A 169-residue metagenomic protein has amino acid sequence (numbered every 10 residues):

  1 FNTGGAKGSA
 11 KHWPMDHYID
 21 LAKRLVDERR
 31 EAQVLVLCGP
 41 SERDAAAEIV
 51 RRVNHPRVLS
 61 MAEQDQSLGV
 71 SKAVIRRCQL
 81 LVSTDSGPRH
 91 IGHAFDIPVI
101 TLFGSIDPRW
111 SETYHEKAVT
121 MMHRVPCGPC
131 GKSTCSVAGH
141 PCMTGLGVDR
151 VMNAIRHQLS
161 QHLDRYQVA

Functional and structural regions predicted by a protein language model:
F1-G8: Conserved donor-binding/catalytic core segment of Leloir-type glycosyltransferases
K7, E42-R43, Q66, D107-P108 (+1 more regions): Surface-exposed, flexible loop/turn segments at secondary-structure boundaries
G8-S9, T101: Alpha-helical interaction segments
S9-M15: Glycine- and acidic-residue-enriched helix-capping/strand-helix junction motifs
K11, G39, T144: Aromatic-acidic/polar surface patches that form glycan- and anion
M15-G104: Donor-binding and catalytic core of enzymes assembling or modifying cell-surface/extracellular glycoconjugates
V50, S60-M61, H90-A169: Nucleotide-sugar donor-binding patch of glycosyltransferase catalytic domains
